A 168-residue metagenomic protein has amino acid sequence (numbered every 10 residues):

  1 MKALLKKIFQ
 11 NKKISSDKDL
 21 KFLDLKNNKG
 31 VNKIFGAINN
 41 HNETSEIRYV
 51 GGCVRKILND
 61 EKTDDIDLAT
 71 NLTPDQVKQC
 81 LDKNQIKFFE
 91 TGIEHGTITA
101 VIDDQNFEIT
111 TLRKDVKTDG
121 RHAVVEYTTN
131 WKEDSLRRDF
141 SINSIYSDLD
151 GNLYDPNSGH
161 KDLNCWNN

Functional and structural regions predicted by a protein language model:
M1-N168: Catalytic cores of the polymerase beta-like nucleotidyltransferase superfamily and closely associated nucleotide
